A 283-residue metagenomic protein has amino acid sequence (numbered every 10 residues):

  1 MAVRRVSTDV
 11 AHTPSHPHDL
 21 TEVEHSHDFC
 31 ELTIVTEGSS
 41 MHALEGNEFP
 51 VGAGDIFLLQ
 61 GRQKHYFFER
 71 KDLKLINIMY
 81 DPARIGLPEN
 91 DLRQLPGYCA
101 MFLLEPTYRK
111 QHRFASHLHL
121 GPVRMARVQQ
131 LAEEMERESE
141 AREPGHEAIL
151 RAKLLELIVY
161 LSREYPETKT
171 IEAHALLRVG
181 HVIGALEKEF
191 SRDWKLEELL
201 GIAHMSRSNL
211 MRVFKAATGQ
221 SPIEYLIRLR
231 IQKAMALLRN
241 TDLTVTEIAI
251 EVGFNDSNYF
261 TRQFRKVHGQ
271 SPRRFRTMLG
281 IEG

Functional and structural regions predicted by a protein language model:
M1-A11, F68-R137: A hydrophobic/aromatic-rich effector-binding and dimerization subdomain of bacterial HTH-type transcriptional regulators
V10-H27: Conserved short histidine dyad/triad with adjacent acidic residue
H25-H42: Short, conserved beta-strand element in jelly-roll/cupin
T36, G52-A53, G61, K71: A cytosolic small-molecule/anion-sensing beta-strand core signal
M41-A43, L59, K64-K71, G86-L87: Short beta-strand His + acidic residue motifs that chelate non-heme Fe in jelly-roll/DSBH and cupin folds
G46-L58: Short acidic-glycine-tyrosine-enriched beta hairpin
Q111-T170, L177: An amphipathic alpha-helical interaction segment
L157-Y165, G184-Q232, N240-L243, E247-M278: Basic/polar phosphate-binding segments, predominantly the helix-turn-helix DNA-binding elements of transcriptional
